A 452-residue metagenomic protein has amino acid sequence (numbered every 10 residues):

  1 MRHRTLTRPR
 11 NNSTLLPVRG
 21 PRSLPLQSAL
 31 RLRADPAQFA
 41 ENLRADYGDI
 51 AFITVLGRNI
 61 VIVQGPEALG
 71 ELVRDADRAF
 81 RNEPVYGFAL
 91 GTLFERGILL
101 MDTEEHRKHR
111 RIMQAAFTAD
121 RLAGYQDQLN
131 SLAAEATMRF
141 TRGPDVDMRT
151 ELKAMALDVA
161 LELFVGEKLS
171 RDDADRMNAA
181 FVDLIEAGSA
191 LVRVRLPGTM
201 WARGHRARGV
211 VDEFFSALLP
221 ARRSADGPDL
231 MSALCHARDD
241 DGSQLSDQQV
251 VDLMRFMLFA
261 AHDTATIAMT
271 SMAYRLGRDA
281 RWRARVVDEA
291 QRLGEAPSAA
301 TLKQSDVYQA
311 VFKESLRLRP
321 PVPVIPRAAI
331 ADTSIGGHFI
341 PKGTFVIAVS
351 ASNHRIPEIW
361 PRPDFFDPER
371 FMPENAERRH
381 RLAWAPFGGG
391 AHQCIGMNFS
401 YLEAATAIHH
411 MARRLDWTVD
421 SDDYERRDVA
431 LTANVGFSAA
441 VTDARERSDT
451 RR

Functional and structural regions predicted by a protein language model:
R2-R4, R8-A45, L56-N59, P66-E71 (+5 more regions): Cytochrome P450 catalytic-domain helical core, especially the substrate-recognition surface and oxygen-activation
P17-S23, Q126, N130, P228-S232 (+6 more regions): Cytochrome P450 I-helix active-site segment
L24-R31, T118, R208-A268, R283 (+1 more regions): Conserved cytochrome P450 catalytic core segment spanning the I/J/K helices
S28-E41, A45-G48, A217, E295-G336 (+1 more regions): Conserved cytochrome P450 K-helix E-x-x-R motif and the immediately C-terminal K′/meander segment
G65, A261, G343: Short, conserved phosphate/pyrophosphate- and ester-handling motifs at nucleotide-, phospho-/glycolipid
T264-E289, M397-L415: Cytochrome P450 catalytic-core helices
A348-A376: Conserved cytochrome P450 K-helix/beta-meander segment immediately N-terminal to the heme-binding cysteine loop
